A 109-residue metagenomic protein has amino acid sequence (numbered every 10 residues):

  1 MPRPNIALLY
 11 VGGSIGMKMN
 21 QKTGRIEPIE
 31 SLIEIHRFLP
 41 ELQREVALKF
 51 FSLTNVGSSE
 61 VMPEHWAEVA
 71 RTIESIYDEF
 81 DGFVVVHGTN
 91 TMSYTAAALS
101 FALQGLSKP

Functional and structural regions predicted by a protein language model:
M1-P2, S100: Short amphipathic alpha-helices and their capping/turn segments at secondary-structure boundaries
P2-S75: N-terminal glycine-rich anion-binding loop in soluble enzyme alpha/beta folds
E74-D78, Q104: Residue-level signal for alpha-helix termini/capping positions
D81-G82: Structural motif
V85-S107: Short Gly/Thr/Asp-enriched flexible loops that form oxyanion-binding sites at enzyme active sites
